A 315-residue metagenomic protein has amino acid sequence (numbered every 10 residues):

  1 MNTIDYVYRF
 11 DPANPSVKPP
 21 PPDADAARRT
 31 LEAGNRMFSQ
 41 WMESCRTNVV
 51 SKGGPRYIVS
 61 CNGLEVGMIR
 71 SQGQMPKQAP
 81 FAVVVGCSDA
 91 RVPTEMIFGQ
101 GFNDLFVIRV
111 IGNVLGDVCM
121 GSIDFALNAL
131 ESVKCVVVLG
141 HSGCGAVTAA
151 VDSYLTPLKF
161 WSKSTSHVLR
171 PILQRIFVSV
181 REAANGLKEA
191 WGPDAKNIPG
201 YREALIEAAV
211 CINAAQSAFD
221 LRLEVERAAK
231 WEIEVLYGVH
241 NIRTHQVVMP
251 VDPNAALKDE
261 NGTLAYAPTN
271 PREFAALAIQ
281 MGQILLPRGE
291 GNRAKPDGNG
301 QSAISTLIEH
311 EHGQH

Functional and structural regions predicted by a protein language model:
M1-K77, F102-N103, G112-G121, L127-V133 (+1 more regions): Divalent-metal-activated hydrolytic enzyme cores
S39, V83-G86, M96-I97: Non-catalytic terminal/interface segments that mediate subunit docking, oligomerization, and allosteric communication
A79-F81: Glycine/small-residue-rich phosphate/adenosyl-binding loop
V85-R91, I111-V114, H141-C144: Short glycine-enriched loops at secondary-structure junctions
R91-R109: Catalytic core of membrane glycerolipid acyltransferases/transacylases, capturing the structured, soluble-facing
K134-V138: Well-ordered alpha/beta subsegment
